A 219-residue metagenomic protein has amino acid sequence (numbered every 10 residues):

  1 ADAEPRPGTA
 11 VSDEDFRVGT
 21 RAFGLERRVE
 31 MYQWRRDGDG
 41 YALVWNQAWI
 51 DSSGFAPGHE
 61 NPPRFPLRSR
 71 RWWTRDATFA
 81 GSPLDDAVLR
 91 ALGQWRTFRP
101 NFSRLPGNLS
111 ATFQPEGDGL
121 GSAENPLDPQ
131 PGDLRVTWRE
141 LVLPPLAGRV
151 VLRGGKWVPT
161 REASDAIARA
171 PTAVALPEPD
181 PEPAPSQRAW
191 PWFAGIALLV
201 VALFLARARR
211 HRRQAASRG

Functional and structural regions predicted by a protein language model:
A1-P5: OB-fold and OB-like beta-barrel modules that bind single-stranded nucleic acids
T9-V11: Short, conserved beta-turn/loop elements at beta-strand boundaries and strand-helix junctions
D13-F23: Short Gly/aromatic-enriched secondary-structure transition segments
R21-F193, R207: Charged, low-complexity helical/coil segments in non-catalytic cytosolic or luminal regions
V200-G219: Juxtamembrane interface at the cytosolic side of transmembrane helices
